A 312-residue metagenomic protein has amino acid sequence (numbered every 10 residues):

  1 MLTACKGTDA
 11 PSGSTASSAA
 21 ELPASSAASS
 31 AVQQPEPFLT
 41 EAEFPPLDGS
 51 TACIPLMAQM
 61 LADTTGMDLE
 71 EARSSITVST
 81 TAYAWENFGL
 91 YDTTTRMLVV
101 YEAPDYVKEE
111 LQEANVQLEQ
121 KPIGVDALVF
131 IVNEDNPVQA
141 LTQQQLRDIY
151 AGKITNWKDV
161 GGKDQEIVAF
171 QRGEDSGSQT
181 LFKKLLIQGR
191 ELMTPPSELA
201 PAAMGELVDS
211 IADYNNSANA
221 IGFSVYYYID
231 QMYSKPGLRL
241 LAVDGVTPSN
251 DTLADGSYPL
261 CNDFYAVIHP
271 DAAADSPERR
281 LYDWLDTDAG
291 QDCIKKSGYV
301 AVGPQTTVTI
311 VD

Functional and structural regions predicted by a protein language model:
L2-A4: C-terminal motif of bacterial Sec signal peptides marking the signal peptidase cleavage site
K6-A28: Short, low-complexity, disordered segments immediately C-terminal to signal peptides in bacterial exported proteins
A28-D312: Exported/periplasmic ABC-transporter solute-binding proteins
